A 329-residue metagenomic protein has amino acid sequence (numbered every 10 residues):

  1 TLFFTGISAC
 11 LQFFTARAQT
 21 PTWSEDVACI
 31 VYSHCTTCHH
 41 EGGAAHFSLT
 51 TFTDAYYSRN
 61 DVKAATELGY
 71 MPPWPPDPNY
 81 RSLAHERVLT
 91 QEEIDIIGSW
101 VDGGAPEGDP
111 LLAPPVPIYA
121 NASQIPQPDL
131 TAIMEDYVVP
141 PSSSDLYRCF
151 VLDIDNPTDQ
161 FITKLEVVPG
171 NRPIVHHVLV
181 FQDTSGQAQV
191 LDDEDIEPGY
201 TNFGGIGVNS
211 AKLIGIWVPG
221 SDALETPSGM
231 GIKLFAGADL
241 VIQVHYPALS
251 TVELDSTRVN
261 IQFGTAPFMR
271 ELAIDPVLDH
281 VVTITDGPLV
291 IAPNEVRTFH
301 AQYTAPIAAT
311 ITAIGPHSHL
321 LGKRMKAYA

Functional and structural regions predicted by a protein language model:
T1-P21: Bacterial Sec-dependent N-terminal signal peptides
G6-I7, E93, D193, S210: Short linear sequence motifs
A9-C10, C29, S58, Y80 (+4 more regions): A generic structural signal for solvent-exposed, polar alpha-helical segments
A16-L152, D239-Q243: Aromatic- and Gly/Pro-enriched helix-to-coil junctions and flexible linker segments
P73-W74, P78-E86, L112-T310, G315-A329: Beta-strand-centric surfaces of beta-sandwich/beta-rich domains
